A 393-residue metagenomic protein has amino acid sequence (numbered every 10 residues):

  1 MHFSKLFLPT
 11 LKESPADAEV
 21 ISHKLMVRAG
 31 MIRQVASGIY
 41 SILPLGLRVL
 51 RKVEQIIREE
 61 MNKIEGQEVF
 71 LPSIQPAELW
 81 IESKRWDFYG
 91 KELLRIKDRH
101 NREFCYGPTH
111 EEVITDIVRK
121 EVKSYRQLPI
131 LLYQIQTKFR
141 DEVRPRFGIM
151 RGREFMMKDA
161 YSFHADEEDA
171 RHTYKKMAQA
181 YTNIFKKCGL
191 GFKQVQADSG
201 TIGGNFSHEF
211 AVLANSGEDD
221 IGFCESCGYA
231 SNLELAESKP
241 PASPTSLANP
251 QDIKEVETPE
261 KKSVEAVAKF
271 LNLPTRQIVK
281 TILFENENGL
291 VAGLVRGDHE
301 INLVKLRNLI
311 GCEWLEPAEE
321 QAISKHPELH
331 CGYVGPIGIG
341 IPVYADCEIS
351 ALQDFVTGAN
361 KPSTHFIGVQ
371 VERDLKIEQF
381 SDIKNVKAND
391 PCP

Functional and structural regions predicted by a protein language model:
M1-R28, V113-P145, T258-K262, A266: Charged, low-complexity intrinsically disordered tails and linkers
M1-R99, H110, Y161-D198, H299: TRNA-binding/sensing appendages of the translation machinery
E19-P44, E92, K97-D98, R102 (+5 more regions): Residues forming anionic-ligand binding surfaces in small-molecule and nucleic-acid pockets of primarily soluble enzymes
R28, R33, R48-R51, R58 (+13 more regions): Arginine residue identity/basic-tract feature
N62-S73, N101-Y106, T115-I117, K123-L132 (+2 more regions): Short secondary-structure capping/junction motifs at helix and strand boundaries
R85-C105, V212-S226: Acidic, His- and aromatic-enriched active-site or binding-groove loops in soluble protein domains that engage sugars
E111-R119, R144-K158, E168-P393: Extended, low-hydrophobicity, polar/charged segments
